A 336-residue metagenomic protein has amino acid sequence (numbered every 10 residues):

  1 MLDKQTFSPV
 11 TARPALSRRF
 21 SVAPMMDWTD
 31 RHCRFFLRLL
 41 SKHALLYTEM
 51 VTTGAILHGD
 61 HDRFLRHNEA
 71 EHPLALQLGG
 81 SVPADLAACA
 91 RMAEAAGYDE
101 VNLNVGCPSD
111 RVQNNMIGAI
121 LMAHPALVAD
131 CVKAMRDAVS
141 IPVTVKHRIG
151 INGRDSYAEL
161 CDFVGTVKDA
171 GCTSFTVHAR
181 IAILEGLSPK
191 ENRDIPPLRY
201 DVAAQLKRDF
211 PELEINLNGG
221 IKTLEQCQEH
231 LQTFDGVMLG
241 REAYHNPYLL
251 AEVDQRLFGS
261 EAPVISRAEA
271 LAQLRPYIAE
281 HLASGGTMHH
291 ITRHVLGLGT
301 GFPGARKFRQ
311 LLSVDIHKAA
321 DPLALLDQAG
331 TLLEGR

Functional and structural regions predicted by a protein language model:
M1-R336: Flavin-dependent oxidoreductase catalytic cores
